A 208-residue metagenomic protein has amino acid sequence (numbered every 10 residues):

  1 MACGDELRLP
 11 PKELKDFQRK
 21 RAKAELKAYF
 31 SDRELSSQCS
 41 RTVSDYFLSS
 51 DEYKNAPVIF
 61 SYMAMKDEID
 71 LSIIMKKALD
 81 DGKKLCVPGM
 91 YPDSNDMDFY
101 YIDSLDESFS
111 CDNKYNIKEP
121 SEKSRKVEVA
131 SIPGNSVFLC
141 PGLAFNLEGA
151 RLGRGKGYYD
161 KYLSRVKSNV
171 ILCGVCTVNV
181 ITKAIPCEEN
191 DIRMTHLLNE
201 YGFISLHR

Functional and structural regions predicted by a protein language model:
A2, D93-R208: Conserved phosphate- and dinucleotide-binding cores of soluble alpha/beta proteins, encompassing both enzyme active
A2-P133: N-terminal active-site beta-alpha-beta segment that forms phosphate/nucleotide-binding and substrate-recognition loops
